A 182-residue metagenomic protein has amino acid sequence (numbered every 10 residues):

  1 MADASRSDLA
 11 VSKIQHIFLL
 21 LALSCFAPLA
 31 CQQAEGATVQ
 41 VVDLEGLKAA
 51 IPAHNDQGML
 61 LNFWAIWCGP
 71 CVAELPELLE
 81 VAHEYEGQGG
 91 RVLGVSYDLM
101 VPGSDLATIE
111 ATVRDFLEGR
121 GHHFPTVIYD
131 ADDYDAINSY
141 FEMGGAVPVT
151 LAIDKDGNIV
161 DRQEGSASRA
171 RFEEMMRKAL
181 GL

Functional and structural regions predicted by a protein language model:
R6-F18: Bacterial N-terminal signal peptides that target proteins for export
I17-P28: Bacterial N-terminal signal peptides
Q32-Q33: Bacterial signal peptide processing site
T38-G58, A82: A short beta-strand-turn-helix
Q57-M59, W64-W67, L99, A146: Short pre-active-site segment immediately N-terminal to redox-active cysteine/selenocysteine motifs in thiol-based
F63-E80: Conserved redox-active cysteine motifs that mediate thiol-disulfide chemistry, especially di-cysteine Cys-X(1-2)-Cys
L75-R120, A131-N138: Structural microenvironment flanking redox-active thiols in thiol-disulfide oxidoreductases
R120-H122, Y129-M175: Thiol/disulfide oxidoreductase modules built on the thioredoxin-like
